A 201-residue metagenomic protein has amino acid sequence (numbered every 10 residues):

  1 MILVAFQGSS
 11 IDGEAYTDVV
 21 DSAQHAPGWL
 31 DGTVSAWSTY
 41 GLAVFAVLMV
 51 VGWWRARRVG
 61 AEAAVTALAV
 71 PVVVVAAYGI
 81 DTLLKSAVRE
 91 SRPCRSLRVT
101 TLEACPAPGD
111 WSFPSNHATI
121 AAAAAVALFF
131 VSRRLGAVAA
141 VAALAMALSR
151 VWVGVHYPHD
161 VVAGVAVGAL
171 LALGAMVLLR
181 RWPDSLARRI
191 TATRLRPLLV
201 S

Functional and structural regions predicted by a protein language model:
M1-A46, I80-P108, I190-S201: N-terminal transmembrane-helix/juxtamembrane module of multi-pass inner/ER membrane proteins
A23-T33, E62-A63, S112, V131 (+1 more regions): Membrane-interfacial loop-to-transmembrane-helix junctions in polytopic alpha-helical membrane proteins
V34, V44, A61-V73, L135-V138 (+2 more regions): Alpha-helical transmembrane segments of integral membrane proteins
W37-R57, H117-I120, A125-F129: Hydrophobic alpha-helical transmembrane segments
M49-I80: Interfacial segments of alpha-helical transmembrane regions
V51-W54, I80-K85, R89, F129 (+1 more regions): Membrane-water interface at transmembrane helix exits
P71-S86, A137-R150: Small-polar-interrupted transmembrane alpha-helices in polytopic inner-membrane proteins
A104-S201: Membrane-embedded catalytic cores of phosphoryl/pyrophosphoryl-handling enzymes
